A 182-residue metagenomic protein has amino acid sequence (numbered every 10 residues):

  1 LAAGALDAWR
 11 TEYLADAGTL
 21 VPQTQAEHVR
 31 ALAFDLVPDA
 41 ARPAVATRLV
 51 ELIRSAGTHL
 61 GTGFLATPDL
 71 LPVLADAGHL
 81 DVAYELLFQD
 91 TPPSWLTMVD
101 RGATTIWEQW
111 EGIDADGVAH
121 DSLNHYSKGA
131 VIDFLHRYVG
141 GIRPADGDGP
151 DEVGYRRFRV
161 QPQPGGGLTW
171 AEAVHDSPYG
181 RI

Functional and structural regions predicted by a protein language model:
L1-A119: Catalytic cores of carbohydrate-active enzymes
D81-I182: Non-catalytic C-terminal accessory modules of carbohydrate-active enzymes
